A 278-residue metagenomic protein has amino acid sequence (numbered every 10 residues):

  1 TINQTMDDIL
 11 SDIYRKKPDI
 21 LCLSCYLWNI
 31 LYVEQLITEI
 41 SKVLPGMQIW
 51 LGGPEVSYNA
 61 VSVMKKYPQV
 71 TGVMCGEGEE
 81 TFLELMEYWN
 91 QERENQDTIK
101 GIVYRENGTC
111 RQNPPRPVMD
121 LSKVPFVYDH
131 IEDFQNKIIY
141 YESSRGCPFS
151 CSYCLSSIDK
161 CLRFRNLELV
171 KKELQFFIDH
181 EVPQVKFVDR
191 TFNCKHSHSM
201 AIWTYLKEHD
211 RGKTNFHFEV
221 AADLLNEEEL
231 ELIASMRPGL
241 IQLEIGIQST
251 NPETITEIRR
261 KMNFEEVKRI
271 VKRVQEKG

Functional and structural regions predicted by a protein language model:
T1, W28, W50, Y140-S144 (+1 more regions): Tryptophan-centered motif/residue detector
I2-P115: Glycine-rich beta-alpha loop elements in corrinoid/cobalamin-binding modules across cobalamin-dependent enzymes
Q4, W28-L31, S57-Y58, E80-T81 (+5 more regions): Short alpha-helical
N95-D97, P117, F134, R211: A generic structural signal for short, non-catalytic loop/turn and secondary-structure boundary residues
P115-L121: A short, sequence-level motif marking secondary-structure junctions
S122-K277: Radical SAM [4Fe-4S] cluster-binding motif and immediate context
